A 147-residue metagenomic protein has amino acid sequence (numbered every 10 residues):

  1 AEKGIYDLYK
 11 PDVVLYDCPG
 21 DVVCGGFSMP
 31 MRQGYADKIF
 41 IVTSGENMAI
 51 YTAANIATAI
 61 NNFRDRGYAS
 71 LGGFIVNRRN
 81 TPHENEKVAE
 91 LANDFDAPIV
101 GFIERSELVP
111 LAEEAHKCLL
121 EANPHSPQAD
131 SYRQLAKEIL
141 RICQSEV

Functional and structural regions predicted by a protein language model:
G4-L8, V13, C18-F102, L111: Conserved catalytic-core segment of NTP-binding enzymes
E46, S126-A129: Serine-centered coil/turn micro-motif
R105: Active-site donor-binding loop signature of nucleotide-sugar glycosyltransferases
A115-P127: C-terminal boundary of histidine-terminating zinc-finger modules
A136-V147: Short, hydrophobic alpha-helical segments
